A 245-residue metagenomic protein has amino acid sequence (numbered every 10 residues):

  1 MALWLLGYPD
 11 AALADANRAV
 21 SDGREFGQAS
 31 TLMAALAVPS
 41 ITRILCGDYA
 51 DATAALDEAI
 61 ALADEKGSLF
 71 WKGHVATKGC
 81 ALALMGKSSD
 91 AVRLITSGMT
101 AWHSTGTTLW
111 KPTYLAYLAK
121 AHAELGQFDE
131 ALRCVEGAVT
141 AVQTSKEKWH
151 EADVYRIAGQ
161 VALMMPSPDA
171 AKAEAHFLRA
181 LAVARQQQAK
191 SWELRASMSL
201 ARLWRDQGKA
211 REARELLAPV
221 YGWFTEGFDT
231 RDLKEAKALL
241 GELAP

Functional and structural regions predicted by a protein language model:
M1-P245: Helix-coil-helix junctions within alpha-helical repeat/solenoid scaffolds
